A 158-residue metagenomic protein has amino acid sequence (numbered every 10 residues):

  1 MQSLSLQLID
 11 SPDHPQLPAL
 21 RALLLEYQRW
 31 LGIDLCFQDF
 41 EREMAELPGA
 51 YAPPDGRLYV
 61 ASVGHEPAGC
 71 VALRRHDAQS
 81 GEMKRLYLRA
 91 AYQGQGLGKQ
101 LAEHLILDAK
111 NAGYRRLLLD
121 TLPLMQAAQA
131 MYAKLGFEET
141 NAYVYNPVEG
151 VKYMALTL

Functional and structural regions predicted by a protein language model:
S5-Q7, R115-L158: C-terminal "cap" of GNAT-fold acetyltransferases
L6-K84, R89-A90, A102-H104, D108 (+2 more regions): Acetyl-CoA-dependent GNAT
H14-L17, Q95, Q126: Loop/helix-junction capping segments adjacent to catalytic residues or to phosphate/diphosphate-binding pockets
D34, A112, D120: Residue-level signal for short amphipathic helical patches enriched in basic/charged and nearby hydrophobic residues
H65, G96, G113: Conserved G/P- and acidic residue-centered "switch" motifs that form tight phosphate/ATP-binding loops in soluble
R89-Q95, P123-L124: Active-site acidic-Proline motif in GNAT/NAT acetyltransferases
Q95, K99, E103: Residues forming the Rossmann-fold NAD(P)(H) cofactor-binding site
